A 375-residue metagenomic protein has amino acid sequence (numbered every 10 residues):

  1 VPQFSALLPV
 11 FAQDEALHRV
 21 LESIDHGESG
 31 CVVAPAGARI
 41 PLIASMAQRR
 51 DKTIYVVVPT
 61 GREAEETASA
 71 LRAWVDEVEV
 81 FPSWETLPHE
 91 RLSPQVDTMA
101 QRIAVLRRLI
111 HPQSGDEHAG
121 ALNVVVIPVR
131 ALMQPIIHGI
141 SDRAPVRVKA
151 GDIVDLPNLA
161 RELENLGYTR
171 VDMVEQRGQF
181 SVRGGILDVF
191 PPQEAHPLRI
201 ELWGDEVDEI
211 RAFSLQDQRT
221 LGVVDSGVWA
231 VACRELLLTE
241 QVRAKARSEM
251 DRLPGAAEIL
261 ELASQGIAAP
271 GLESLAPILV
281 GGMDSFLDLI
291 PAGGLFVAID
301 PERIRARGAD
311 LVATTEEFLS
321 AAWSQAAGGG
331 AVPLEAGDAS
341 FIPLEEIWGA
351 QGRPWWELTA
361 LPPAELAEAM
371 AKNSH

Functional and structural regions predicted by a protein language model:
V1-H375: ASCE RecA-like P-loop NTPase motor cores that couple ATP hydrolysis to mechanical translocation on nucleic acids
